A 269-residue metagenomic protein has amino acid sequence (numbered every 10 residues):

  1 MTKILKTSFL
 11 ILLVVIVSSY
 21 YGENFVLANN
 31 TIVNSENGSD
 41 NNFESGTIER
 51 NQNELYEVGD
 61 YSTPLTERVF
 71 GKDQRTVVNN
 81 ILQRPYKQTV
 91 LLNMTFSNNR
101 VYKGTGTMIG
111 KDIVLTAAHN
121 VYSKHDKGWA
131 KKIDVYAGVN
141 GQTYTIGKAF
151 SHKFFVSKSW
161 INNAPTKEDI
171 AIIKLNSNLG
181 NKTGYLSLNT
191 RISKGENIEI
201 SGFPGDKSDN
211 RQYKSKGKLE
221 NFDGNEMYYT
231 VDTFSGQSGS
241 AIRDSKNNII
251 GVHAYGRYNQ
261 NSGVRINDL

Functional and structural regions predicted by a protein language model:
M1-A28: Sec-dependent N-terminal signal peptides of Gram-positive bacterial secreted proteins and lipoproteins
N24-T105: Protease-domain processing segments flanking chymotrypsin-fold serine proteases, especially trypsin-like
E67-K87, L91, T95-N99, K103 (+2 more regions): Conserved catalytic-core segment of clan PA serine endopeptidases
D112, T116: Cytochrome P450 catalytic-core helices
V121-K124, D206-K207, R257-Y258: Short glycine/acidic-enriched loop and turn motifs that connect beta-strands
K167-Q237: Chymotrypsin/trypsin-fold serine protease catalytic domain
N181-T183, I250, A254-L269: C-terminal cap/linker of serine protease catalytic domains
D232-H253: Catalytic nucleophile loop of clan PA
